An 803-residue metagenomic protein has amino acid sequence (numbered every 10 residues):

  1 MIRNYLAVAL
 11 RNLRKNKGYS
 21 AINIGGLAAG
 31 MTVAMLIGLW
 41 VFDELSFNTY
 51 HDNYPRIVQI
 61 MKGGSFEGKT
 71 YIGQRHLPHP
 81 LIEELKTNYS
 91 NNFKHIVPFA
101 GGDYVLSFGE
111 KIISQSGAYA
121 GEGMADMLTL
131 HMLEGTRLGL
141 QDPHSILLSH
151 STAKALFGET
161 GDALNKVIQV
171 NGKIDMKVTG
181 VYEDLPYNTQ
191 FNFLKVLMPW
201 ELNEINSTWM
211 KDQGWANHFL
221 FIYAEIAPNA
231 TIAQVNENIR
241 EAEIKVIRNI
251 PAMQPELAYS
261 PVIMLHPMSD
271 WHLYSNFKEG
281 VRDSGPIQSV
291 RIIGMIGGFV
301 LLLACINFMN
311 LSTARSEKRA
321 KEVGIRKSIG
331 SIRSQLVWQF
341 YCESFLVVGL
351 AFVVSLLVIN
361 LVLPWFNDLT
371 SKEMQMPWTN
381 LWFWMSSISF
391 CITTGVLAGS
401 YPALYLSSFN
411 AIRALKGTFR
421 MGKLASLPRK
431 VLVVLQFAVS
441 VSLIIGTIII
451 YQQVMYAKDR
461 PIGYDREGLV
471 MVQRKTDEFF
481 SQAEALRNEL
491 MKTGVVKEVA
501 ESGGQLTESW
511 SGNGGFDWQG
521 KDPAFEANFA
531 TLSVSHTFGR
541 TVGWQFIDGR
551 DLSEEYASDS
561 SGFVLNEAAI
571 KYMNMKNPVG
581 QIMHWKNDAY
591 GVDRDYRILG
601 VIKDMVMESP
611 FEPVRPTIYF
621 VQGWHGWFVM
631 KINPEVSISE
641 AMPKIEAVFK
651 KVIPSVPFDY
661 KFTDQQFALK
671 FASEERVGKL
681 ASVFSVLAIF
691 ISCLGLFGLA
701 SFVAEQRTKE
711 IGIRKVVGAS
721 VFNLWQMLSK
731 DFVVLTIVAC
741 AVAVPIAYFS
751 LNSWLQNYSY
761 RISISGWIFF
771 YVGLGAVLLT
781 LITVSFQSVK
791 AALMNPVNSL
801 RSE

Functional and structural regions predicted by a protein language model:
M1-A21, E279-R282, L311-G349, L357-F480 (+2 more regions): Alpha-helical transmembrane segments of integral membrane proteins
M1-R11, K15, Y19, H51 (+9 more regions): Membrane-helix entry/capping segments
K15-V41, G285-K321, G349, P428-Y451 (+3 more regions): Hydrophobic alpha-helical transmembrane segments of multi-pass inner-membrane transport and secretion
G26, E322-L363, A688, K709-N752 (+2 more regions): Transmembrane alpha-helical interface segments in multi-pass membrane proteins
I37, F42-S65, Y89-N91, H131 (+7 more regions): Membrane-proximal juxtamembrane linkers immediately C-terminal to transmembrane helices
E44, R56-Q115, G123, K154-E159 (+4 more regions): Hydrophobic, regular-secondary-structure patches
G121-L133, I146-G285, A485-S673: Mid-to-C-terminal secondary-structure elements that act as membrane-proximal/extracytoplasmic interface segments
F383-P402, V441, L687, C693 (+1 more regions): Hydrophobic alpha-helical transmembrane segments of polytopic membrane proteins
